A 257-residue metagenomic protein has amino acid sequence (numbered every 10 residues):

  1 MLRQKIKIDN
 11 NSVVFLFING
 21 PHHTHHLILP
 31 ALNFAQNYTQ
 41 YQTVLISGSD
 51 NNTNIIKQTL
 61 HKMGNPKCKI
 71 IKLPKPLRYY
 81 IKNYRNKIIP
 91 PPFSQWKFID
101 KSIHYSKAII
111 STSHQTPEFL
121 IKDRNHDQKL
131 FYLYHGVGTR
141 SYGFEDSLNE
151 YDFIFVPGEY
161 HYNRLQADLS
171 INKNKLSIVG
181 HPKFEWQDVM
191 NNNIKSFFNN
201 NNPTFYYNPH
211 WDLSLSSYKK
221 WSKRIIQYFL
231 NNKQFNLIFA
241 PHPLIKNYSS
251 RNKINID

Functional and structural regions predicted by a protein language model:
M1-K7, I109-T112, I194-F197: Short, compositionally biased "basic patch" segments
L2-P21, Y207: Nucleotide-activated donor-dependent transferases that construct or modify glycoconjugates
L2-R3, K97-F98, F119-L120, Y142-F144 (+2 more regions): Generic recognition of flexible, low-complexity loop/linker segments
K7-I8, R124, L148, F198-N199 (+1 more regions): Short, flexible hinge/linker loops that cap or flank conserved catalytic cores
N11-S12, Q128, P203: Alpha/beta-hydrolase fold active-site loops
F15-D188: Active-site and donor-binding regions of nucleotide-sugar-utilizing enzymes
H23-L27, L32-Y38, Q42, K183-I256: Conserved catalytic-core segment of nucleotide-activated headgroup transferases in glycan assembly
